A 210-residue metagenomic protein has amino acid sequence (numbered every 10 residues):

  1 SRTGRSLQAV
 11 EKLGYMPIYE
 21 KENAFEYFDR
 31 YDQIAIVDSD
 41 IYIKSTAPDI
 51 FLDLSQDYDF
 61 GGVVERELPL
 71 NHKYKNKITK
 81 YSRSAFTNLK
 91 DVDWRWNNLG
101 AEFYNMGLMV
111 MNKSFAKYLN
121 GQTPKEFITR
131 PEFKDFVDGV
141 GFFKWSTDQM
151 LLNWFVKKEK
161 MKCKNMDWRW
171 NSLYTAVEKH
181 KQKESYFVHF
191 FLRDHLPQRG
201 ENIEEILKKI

Functional and structural regions predicted by a protein language model:
S1-I210: Glycosyltransferase catalytic domains, chiefly GT-A lineage
